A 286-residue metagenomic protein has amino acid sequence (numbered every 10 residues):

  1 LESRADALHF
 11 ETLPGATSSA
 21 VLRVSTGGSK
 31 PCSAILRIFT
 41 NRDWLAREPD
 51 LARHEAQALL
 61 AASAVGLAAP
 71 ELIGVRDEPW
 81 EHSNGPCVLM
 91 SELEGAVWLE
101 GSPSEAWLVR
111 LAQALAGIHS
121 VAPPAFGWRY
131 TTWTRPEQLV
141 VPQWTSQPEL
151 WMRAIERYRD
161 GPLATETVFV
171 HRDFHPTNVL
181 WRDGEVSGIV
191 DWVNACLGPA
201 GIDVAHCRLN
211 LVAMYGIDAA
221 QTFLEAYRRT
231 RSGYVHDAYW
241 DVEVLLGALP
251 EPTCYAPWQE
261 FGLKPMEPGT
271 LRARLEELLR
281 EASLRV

Functional and structural regions predicted by a protein language model:
L1-R4, A116-R172, R182, L271-V286: An alpha-helical support segment within catalytic cores of ATP-dependent transferases
R4-E11: Conserved N-terminal boundary motif of the eukaryotic protein kinase catalytic domain
E11-T131, A164: ATP-binding pocket architecture of kinase catalytic cores
P14, S18-T26, K30, A34-L36 (+2 more regions): Active-site acidic catalytic loop and adjacent metal/ATP-binding pocket of ATP-dependent phosphoryl transfer enzymes
R42-D50, P257-G269: Short, flexible/disordered intra-domain loops and linkers
A52, Y239-E243: Start-of-helix signal in alpha-solenoid helical-repeat scaffolds, especially tetratricopeptide repeats
A106-W107, G188, A205-C207, P265-E267: Glycine-rich, phosphate-binding/catalytic loops in enzymes
I202-S232, V244-L263: Active-site activation/catalytic loop segments of kinase-like enzymes and analogous catalytic loops in related
